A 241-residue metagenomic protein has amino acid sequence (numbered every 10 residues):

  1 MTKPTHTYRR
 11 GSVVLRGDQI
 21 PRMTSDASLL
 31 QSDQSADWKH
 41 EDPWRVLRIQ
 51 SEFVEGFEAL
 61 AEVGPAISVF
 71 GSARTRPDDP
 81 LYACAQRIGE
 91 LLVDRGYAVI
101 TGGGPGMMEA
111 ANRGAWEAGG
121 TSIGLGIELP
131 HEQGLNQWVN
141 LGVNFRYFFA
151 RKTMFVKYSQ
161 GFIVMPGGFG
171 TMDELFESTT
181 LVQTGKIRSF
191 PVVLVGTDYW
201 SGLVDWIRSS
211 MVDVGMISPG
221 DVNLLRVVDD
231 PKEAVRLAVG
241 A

Functional and structural regions predicted by a protein language model:
T2-D26, L30-L125: Glycine-rich beta-alpha loop segments
S35, V63, Y82-A83, R87 (+3 more regions): PLP-dependent amino-acid enzyme catalytic core
L60-E62, L91-V93, W116, Q133-Q137 (+3 more regions): Solvent-exposed alpha-helices and their adjacent loops that cap or buttress functional pockets in soluble metabolic
G106-V164: Acidic/glycine-enriched connector segments
W116, E177-Q183, R208-V212: Short, solvent-exposed amphipathic alpha-helical segments in soluble enzyme and RNA/protein-processing domains
L129-G134, T171, Y199-G202: Short gly/pro/ser/thr-enriched loop/turn and capping motifs at secondary-structure boundaries
R146-D198: Active-site/ligand-binding-proximal alpha/beta "capping" segment
L194-A241: C-terminal functional extensions of proteins
